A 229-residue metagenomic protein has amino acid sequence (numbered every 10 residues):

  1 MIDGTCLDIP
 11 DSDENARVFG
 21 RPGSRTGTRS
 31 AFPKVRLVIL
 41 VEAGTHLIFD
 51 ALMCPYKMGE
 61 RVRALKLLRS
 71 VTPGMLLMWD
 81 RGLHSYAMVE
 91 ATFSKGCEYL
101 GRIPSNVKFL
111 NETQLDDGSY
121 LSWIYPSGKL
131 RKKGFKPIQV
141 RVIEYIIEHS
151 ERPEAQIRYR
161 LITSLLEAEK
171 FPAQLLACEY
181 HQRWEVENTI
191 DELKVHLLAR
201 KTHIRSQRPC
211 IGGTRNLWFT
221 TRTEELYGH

Functional and structural regions predicted by a protein language model:
I2-H229: Single, function-defining residue in the core of a domain
